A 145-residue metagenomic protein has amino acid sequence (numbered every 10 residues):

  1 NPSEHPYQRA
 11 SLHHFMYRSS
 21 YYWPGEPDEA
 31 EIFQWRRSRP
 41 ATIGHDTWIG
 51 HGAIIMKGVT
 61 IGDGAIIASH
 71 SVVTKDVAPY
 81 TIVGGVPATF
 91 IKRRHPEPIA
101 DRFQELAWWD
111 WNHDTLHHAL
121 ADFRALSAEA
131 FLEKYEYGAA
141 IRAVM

Functional and structural regions predicted by a protein language model:
N1-K57: Flexible, glycine/small-residue-enriched loop-and-beta-strand segment within the central core of proteins
S11, I43-G44, I49-H51, I55 (+5 more regions): Hydrophobic face of beta-strands forming the core of extended beta-sheets/solenoids, especially the left-handed
Q34, A107, N112-A121, A125: Leloir-type glycosyltransferase catalytic cores
P87-F90: Conserved switch/coupling elements of ABC/ABC-like ATPase nucleotide-binding domains
P98: Histidine/lysine/aspartate-rich catalytic loop segments that bind and position anionic ligands
F123-M145: C-terminal amphipathic helix plus adjacent low-complexity, charged tail appended to glycosyltransferase catalytic
